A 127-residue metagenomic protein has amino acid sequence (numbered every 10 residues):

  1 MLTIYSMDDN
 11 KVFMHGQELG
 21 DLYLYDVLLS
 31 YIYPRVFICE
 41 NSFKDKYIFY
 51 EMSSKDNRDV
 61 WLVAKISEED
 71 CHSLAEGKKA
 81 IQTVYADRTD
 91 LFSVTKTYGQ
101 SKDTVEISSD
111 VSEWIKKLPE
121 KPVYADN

Functional and structural regions predicted by a protein language model:
M1-K11: Charged, compositionally biased non-catalytic regions
M1-T3, I32, Y47, K102 (+1 more regions): Intrinsic low-complexity, intrinsically disordered segments enriched in polar/basic residues
K11-V12, L118: Short amphipathic alpha-helical segments, especially helix-boundary/capping motifs
F13-S54: Amphipathic, interaction-prone secondary-structure segments
F43-E76: Intrinsically disordered, low-complexity regulatory segments enriched in Ser/Thr/Pro and charged residues
V63-N127: Low-complexity intrinsically disordered segments
